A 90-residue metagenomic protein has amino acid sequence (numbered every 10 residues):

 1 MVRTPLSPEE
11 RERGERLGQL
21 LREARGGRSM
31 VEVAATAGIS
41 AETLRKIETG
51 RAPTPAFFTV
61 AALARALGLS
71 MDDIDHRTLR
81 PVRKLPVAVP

Functional and structural regions predicted by a protein language model:
M1-G27, D72: A short, Lys/Arg-rich alpha-helix, primarily the initiator
R3, D75-P90: Short, charged recognition helix plus adjacent turn of helix-turn-helix-like nucleic-acid-binding domains
L17, L44, T54-A56, M71 (+1 more regions): Hydrophobic alpha-helical segments that drive targeting, anchoring, or assembly
R22, V31-E32, A61: Residues within the helices of the helix-turn-helix
G26-K46, H76: Short alpha-helical DNA-recognition segment
G27-S29, P55-F58: Residue-level signal for the short linker/turn that defines the boundary of a DNA-recognition helix
R51-A56, V82-L85: Short, solvent-exposed alpha-helical "recognition" segments
F58-D73: DNA major-groove recognition helix of helix-turn-helix/homeodomain DNA-binding modules
